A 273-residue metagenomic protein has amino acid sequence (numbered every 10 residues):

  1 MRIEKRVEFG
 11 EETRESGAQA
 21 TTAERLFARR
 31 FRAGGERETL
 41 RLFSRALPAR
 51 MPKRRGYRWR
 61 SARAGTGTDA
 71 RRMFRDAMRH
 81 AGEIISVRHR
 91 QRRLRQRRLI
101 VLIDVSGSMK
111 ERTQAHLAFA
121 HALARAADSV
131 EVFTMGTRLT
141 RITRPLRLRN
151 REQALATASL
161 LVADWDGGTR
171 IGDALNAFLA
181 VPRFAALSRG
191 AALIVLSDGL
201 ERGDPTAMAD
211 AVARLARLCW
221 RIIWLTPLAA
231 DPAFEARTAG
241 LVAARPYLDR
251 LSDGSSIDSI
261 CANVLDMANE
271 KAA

Functional and structural regions predicted by a protein language model:
M1-Q96: Acidic/polar low-complexity segments with low predicted structural confidence
F74, H89-L117: MIDAS-like acidic motif and immediate structural context at the N-terminus of von Willebrand factor A/I domains
F74, L102-S106, G190-G203, D249: DG-centered beta-turn motif at the end of beta-strands
V101, V132-T134, V195, W224: Structural beta-sheet core signal
S108-K110, L139, L200-D204, D231: Short acidic, S/G/P-rich loop/turn micro-motifs used as interaction or catalytic elements
I142, L146, E152-A191, A229 (+1 more regions): Von Willebrand factor
T206-A211: Charged helix-capping and loop-helix junction motifs
V212-A273: Von Willebrand factor type A / integrin I
